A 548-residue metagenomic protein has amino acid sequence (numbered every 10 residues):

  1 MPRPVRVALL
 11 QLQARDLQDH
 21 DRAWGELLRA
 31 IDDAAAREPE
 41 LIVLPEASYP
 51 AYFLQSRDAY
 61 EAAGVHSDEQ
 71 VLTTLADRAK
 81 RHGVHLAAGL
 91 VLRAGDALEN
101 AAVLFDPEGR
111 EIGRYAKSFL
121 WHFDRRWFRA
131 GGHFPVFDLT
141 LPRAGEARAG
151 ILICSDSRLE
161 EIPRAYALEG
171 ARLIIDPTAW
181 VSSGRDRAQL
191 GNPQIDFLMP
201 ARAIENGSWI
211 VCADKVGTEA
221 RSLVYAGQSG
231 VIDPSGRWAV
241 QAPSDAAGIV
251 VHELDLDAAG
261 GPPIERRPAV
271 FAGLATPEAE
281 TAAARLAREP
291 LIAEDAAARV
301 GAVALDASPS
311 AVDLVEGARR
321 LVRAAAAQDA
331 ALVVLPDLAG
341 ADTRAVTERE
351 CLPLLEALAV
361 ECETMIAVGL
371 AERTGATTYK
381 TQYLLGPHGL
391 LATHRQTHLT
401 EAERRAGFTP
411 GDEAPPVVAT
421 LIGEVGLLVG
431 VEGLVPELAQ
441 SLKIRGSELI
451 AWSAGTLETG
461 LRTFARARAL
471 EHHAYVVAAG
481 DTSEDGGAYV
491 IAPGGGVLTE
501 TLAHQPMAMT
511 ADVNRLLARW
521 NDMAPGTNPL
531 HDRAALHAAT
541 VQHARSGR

Functional and structural regions predicted by a protein language model:
P2-A14, P290-V312: Short beta-strand segments enriched in small/hydrophobic residues
Q11-Q13, P45, A116, D214 (+5 more regions): Residue-level recognition of beta-strand->loop/alpha-helix junctions
A14-H20, I151-C154, D306-L314, L427-G430: Active-site mouth loops of central-metabolism enzymes
L17-R114, W180-S208, A311-Q396, E458-H472: Cys-nucleophile CN-hydrolase/nitrilase-fold catalytic domain and related Cys-dependent amidase chemistry that acts on
E40-L41, L173, L332, V425 (+1 more regions): Structural motif
V65-A87, C154-I249, T347-A367, L434-A508: CN hydrolase (nitrilase-like) catalytic-core segments centered on the catalytic cysteine and neighboring Lys/Glu
R93-F197, A201, I264-A269, R373-R445 (+6 more regions): Active-site catalytic loop in hydrolytic enzyme cores
F128, V136, R202, W209-A297 (+4 more regions): C-terminal beta-strand edge segments of enzyme domains
